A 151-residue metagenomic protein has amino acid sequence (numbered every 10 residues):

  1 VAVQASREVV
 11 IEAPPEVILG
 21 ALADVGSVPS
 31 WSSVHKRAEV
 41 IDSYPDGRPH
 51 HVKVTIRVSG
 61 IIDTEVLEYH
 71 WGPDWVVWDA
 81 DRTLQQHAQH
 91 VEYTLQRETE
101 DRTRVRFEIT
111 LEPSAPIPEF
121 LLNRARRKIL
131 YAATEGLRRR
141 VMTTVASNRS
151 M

Functional and structural regions predicted by a protein language model:
V1-G47: Hydrophobic ligand-binding cavity/cleft-lining segments
V9, G26-P29, S59, I109 (+2 more regions): Flexible, active-site-adjacent loop/turn segments at secondary-structure boundaries
V9, I56, K128: A short glycine-/small-residue-rich loop at the edge of a beta-strand within enzyme catalytic domains
I18-L22, V28, V52, V105-F107 (+1 more regions): Hydrophobic pocket/interface hotspot
L19, S30, R48, I62-T64 (+3 more regions): Short acidic, gly/pro-rich beta-turn/loop elements at beta-sheet edges and active-site/ligand-binding grooves
P29-S30, R37, Y44, T55-R104 (+2 more regions): Hydrophobic-ligand binding "helix-grip"
T110-M151: A conserved amphipathic terminal alpha-helix motif
